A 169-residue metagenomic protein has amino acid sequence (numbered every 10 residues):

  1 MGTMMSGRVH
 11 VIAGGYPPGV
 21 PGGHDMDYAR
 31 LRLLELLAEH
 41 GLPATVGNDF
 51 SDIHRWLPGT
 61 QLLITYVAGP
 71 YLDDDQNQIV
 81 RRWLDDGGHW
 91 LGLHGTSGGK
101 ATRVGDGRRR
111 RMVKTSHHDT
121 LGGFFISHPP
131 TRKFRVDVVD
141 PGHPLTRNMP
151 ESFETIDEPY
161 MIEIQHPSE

Functional and structural regions predicted by a protein language model:
G2, R8-V11, P21-K100: Helical hinge/lid and interdomain linker segments adjacent to catalytic or ligand-binding clefts that mediate domain
T3-M5, H40, G123-E169: Catalytic beta-strand/loop cores that center a nucleophilic Ser/Cys/Thr and support acyl-enzyme chemistry
G7-R8, T115: Exposed boundary/loop context
H10-I12, D27-L33, W56-P58, R110-R111 (+2 more regions): Generic detector of short, locally flexible boundary/turn motifs and exposed helical patches
G15-G19: A short, flexible beta-alpha/helix-coil linker loop
H24, G59, G105-D106, M149-E151 (+1 more regions): Surface-exposed beta-strand edges and their flanking turn/coil or helix-capping segments
Y71-N148: A glycine-rich, often tryptophan-bearing local segment used as a flexible ligand/cofactor-contacting loop or short
